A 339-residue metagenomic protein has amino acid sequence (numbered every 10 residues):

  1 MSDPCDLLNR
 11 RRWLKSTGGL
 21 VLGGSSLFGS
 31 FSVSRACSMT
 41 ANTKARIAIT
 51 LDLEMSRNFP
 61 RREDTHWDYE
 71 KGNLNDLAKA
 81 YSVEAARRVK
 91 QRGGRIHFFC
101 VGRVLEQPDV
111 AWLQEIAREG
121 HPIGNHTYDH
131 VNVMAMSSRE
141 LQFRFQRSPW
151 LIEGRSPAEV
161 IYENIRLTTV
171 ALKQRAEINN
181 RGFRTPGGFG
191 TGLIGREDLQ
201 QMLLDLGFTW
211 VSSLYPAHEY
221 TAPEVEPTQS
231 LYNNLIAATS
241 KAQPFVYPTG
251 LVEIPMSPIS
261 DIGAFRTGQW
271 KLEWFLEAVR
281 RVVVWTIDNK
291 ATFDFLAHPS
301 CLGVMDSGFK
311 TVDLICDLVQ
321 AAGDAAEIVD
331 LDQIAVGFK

Functional and structural regions predicted by a protein language model:
S2-G23: N-terminal secretory signal peptides and thylakoid transit peptides that target proteins across membranes
N42-P122, V131, N179-N180, R184-F189: Active-site beta->alpha N-cap acidic-glycine motif
T50-D52, H97-V101, G124-H126, F183-P186 (+4 more regions): A cross-family glycoside hydrolase active-site/sugar-binding cleft signature
L74-K79, F99-V110, V131-M136, A158-I161 (+4 more regions): Acidic-and-aromatic substrate-binding clefts and catalytic sites of carbohydrate-active enzymes
S82-R95, Q146-T191, F208, V246 (+2 more regions): CE4/NodB-like, metal-dependent polysaccharide N-deacetylase domain that modifies extracellular/periplasmic N-acetylated
E119-I165: Substrate-binding cleft of extracellular glycoside hydrolase catalytic domains
Q142-W150, T185-T286: Active-site-adjacent pocket scaffolds in enzyme catalytic domains
W210-Y215, L272-K339: C-terminal domain-boundary segment and adjacent tail
